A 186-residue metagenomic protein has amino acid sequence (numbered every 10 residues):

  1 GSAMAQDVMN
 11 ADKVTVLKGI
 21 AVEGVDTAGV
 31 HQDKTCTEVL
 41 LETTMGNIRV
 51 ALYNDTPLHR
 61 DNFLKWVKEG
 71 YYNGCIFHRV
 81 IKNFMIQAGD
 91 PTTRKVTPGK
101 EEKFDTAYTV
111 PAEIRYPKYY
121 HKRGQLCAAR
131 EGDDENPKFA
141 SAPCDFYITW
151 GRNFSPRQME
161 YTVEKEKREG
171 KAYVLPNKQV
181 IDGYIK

Functional and structural regions predicted by a protein language model:
S2-K186: Cyclophilin-like peptidyl-prolyl cis-trans isomerases
